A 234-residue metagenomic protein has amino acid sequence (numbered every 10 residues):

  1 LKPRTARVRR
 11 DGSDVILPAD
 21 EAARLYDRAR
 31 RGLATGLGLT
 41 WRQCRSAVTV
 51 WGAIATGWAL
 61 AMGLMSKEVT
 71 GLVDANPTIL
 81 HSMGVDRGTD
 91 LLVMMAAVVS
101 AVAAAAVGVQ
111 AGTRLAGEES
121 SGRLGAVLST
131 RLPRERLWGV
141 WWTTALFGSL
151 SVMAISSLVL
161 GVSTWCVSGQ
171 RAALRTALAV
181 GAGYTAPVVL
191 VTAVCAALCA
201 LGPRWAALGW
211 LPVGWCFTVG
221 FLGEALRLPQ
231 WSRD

Functional and structural regions predicted by a protein language model:
L1-A19, A23, W51-G52, G57 (+2 more regions): Terminal transmembrane helical anchor/hairpin motif
D20-A34: Short, membrane-interfacial amphipathic segments enriched in basic
W41-A53: Membrane-interface helix starts
V73-N76, G108-L128: Transmembrane helix boundary and interhelical loop/hinge segments in multi-pass membrane proteins
L91-L115: Long, hydrophobic alpha-helical segments
R131-T143: Amphipathic cytosolic juxtamembrane alpha-helices at the membrane-cytosol interface of multi-pass membrane transporters
V140-A196: Secretory targeting signals
T185-T218: A structural motif at transmembrane helix-loop-helix junctions in multipass membrane proteins
